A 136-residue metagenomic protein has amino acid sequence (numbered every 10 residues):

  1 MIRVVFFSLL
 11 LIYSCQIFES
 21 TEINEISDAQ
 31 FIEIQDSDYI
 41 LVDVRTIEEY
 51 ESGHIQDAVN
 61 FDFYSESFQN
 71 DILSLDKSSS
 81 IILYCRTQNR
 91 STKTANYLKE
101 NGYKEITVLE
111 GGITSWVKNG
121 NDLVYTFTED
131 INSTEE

Functional and structural regions predicted by a protein language model:
M1-S8: Sec-dependent signal peptide recognition, specifically the positively charged N-region followed immediately by
R3, Y13-A29, I34-Y39, I47-S79 (+2 more regions): Rhodanese-like catalytic fold shared by cysteine-dependent sulfurtransferases and DSP/PTP-type phosphatases
D43: Phosphate-rich cofactor/ligand-interacting catalytic cores and adjacent structured alpha/beta frameworks
